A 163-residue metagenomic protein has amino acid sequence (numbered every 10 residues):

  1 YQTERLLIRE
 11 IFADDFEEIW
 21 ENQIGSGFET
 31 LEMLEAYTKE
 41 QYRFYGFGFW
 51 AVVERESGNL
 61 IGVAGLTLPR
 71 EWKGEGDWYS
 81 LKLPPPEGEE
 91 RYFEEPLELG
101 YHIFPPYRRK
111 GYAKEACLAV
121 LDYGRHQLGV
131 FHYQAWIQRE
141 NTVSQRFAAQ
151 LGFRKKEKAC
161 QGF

Functional and structural regions predicted by a protein language model:
Y1-F28, V53-F163: Acyl-donor (CoA/ACP) binding surface of acyl/acetyltransferases
G27-F49, E54-R55: Active-site rim helix/loop that mediates acceptor-substrate recognition in acyltransferases
